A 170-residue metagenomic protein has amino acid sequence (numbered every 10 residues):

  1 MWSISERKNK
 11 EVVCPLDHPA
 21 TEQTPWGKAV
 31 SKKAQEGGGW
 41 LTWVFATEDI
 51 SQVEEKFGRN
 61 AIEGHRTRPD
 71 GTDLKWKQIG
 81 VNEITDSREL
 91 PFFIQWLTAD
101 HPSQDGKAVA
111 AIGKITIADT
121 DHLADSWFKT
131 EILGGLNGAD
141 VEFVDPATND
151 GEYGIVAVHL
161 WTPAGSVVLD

Functional and structural regions predicted by a protein language model:
S3-D170: Glyoxalase I/VOC metalloenzyme domain signal
